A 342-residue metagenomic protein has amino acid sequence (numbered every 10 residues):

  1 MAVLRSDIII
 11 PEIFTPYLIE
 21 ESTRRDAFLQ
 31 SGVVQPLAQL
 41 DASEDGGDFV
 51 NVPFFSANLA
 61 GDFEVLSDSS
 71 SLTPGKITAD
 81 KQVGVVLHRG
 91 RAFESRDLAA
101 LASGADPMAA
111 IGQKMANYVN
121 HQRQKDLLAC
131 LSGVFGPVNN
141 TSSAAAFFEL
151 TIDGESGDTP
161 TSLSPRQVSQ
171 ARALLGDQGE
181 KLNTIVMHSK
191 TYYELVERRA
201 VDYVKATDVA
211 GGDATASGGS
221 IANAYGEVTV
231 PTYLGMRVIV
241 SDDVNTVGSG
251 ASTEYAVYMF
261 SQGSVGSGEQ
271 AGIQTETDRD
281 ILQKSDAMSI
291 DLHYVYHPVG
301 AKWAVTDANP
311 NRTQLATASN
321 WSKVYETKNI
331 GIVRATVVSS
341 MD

Functional and structural regions predicted by a protein language model:
M1-G84, N320-D342: N-terminal "assembly arms/tails" that initiate or stabilize quaternary assembly in self-assembling proteins
Q35-L37, V168-A173, N223-Y225, A271-T275: Glycine-rich, charged/polar anion/phosphate-binding loops that engage phosphate groups from diverse ligands
V52, T78-N140, D177-V186, I273 (+1 more regions): Long, contiguous amphipathic alpha-helices that act as assembly "spine/axial" helices in icosahedral shell and virion
A60-F63, S103, E194-E197, Y203-K205 (+2 more regions): Short helix/loop capping segments that flank catalytic or ligand/cofactor-binding pockets
L98-L175, Q314-A316, W321-D342: Alpha-helical scaffold segments that mediate packing/assembly in large oligomeric complexes
P137-A224: Extended, solvent-exposed, turn-rich assembly/linker loops in the middle of proteins
S189-Y192, A200, G211-A214, I221-A287: Extended serine/threonine-enriched, polar tracts that run as long, contiguous segments within proteins
Q262-D342: Extended, compositionally biased alpha-helical segments that mediate assembly or anchoring
